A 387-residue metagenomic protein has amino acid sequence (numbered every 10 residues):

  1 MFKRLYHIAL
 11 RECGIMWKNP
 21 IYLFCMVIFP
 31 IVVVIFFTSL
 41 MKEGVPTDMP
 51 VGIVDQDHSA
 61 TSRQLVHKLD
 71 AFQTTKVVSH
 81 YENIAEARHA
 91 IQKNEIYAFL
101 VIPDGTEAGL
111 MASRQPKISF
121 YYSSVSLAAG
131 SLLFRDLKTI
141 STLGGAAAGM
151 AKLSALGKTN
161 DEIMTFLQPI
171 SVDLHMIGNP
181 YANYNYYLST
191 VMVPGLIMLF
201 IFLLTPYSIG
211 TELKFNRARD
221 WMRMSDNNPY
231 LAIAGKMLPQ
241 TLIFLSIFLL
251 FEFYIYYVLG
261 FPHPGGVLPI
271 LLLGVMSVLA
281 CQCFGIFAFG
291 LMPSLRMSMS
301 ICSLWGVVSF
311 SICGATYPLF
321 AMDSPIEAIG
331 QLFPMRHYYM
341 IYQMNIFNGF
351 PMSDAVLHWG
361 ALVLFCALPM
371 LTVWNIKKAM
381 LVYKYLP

Functional and structural regions predicted by a protein language model:
M1-Y186, K378-A379, L386-P387: Extracytoplasmic/periplasmic domains immediately adjacent to an N-terminal transmembrane anchor in multi-pass membrane
F2, Y6-L10, Y186, S225-D226 (+5 more regions): Alpha-helical membrane-protein architecture signal
P20-I21, Y230, R296: Residues that define the loop-to-transmembrane-helix transition and helix capping in multi-pass membrane transporters
L23, V27, L196, T241-L249 (+2 more regions): Hydrophobic alpha-helical transmembrane bundles that constitute the permease/transmembrane domains of multi-pass
V32-I35, H175-I255: Hydrophobic alpha-helical transmembrane segments of multi-pass membrane transport proteins
H58, L250-Y254, P262-P387: Membrane-spanning alpha-helical segments of multipass transporters and channels
T61-L65, T205, R217, I341: Hydrophobic alpha-helical segments typical of transmembrane helices and their membrane-interface/capping positions
